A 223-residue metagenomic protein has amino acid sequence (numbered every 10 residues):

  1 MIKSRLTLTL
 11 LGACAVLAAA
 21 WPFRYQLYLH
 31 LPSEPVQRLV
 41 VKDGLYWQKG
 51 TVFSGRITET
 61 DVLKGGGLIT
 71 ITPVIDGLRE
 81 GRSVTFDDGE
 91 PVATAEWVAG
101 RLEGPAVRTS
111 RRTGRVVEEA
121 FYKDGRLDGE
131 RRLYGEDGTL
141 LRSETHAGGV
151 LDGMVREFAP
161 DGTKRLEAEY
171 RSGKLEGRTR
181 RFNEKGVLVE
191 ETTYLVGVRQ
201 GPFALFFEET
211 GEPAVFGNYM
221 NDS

Functional and structural regions predicted by a protein language model:
I2-S223: Glycine/tyrosine- and acidic-biased, solvent-exposed loop/turn segments at the edges of beta-strands
